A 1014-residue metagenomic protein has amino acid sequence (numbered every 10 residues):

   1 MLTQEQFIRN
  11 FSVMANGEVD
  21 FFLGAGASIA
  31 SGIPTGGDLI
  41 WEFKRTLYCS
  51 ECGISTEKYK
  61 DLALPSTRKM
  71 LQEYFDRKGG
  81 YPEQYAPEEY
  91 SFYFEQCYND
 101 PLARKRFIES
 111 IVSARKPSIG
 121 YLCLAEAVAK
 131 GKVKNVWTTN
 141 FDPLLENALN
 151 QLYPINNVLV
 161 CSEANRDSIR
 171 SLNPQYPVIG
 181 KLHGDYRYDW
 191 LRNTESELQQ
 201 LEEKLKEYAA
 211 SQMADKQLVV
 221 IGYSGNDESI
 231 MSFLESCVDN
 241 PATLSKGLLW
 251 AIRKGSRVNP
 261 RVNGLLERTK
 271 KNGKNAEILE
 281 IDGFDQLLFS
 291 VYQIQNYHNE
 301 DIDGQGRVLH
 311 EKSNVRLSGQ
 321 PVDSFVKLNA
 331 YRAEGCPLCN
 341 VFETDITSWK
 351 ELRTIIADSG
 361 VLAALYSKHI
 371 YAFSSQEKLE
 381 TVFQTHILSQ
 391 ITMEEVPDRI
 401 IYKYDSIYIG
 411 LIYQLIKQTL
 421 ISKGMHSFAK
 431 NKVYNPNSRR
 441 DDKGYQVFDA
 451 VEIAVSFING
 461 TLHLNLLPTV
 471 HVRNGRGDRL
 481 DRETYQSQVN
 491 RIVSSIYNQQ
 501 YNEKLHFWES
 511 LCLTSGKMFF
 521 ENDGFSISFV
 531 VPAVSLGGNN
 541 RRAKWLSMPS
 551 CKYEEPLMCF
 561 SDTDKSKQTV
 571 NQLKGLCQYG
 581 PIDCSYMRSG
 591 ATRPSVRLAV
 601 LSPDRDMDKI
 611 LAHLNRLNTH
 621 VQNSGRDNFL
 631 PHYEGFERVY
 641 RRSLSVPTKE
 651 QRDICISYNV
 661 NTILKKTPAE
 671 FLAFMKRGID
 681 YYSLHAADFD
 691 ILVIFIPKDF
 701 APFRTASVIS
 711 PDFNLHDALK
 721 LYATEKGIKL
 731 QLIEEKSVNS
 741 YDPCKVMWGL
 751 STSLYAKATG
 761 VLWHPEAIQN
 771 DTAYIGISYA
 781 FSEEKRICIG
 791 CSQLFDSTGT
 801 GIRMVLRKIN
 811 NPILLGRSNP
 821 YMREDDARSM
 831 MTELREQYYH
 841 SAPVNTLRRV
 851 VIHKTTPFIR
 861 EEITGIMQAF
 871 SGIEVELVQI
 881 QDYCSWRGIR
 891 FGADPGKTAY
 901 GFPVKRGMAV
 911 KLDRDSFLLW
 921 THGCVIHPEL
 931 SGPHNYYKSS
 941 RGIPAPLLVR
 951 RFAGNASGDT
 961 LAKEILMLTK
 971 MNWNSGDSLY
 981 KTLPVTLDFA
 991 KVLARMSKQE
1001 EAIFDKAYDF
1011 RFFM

Functional and structural regions predicted by a protein language model:
M1-K216, G225-S236, N240-T385, S389-Q390 (+2 more regions): Conserved catalytic-core helix/loop/strand module for nucleotide-ribose chemistry
I8-V13, I169-L172, Y208-A210, N240 (+5 more regions): Short boundary motifs at domain starts and secondary-structure transition points
D20-F21, Q217-V219, R597-L601, A773-I775: Conserved beta-strand elements of the Class I
G26-A30, P117, F141-L144, S224-E228 (+4 more regions): Gly/Ser/Thr-rich loops at beta-strand to alpha-helix junctions that form or flank small-molecule/cofactor-binding
A148-L152, F233, N259-N272, I610-V621 (+2 more regions): Short, aromatic/basic amphipathic alpha-helical patches
G306-E380, Q384, G635-V639, S643-C655 (+2 more regions): Long, contiguous domain-sized segments
Q320-C551, E555: Long, low-complexity, intrinsically disordered terminal regions
F507-W508, C512-K729, R817, D1005-M1014: Extended, highly charged clamp/arch subdomains and adjacent linkers that form or line substrate-binding channels
